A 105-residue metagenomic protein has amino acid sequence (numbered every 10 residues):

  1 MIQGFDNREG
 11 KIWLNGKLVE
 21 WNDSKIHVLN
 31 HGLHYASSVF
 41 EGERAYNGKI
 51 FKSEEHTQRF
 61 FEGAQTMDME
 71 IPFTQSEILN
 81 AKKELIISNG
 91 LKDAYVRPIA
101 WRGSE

Functional and structural regions predicted by a protein language model:
M1-E105: Conserved alpha/beta cores of soluble small-molecule-handling proteins
